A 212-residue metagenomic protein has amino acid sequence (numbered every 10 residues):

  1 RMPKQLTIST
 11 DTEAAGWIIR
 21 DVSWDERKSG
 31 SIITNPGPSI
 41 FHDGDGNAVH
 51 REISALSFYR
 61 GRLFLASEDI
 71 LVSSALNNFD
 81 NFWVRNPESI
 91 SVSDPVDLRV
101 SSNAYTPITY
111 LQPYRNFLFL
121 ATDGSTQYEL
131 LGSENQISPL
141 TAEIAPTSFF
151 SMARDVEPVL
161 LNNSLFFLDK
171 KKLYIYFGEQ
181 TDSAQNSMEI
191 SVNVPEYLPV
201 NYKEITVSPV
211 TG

Functional and structural regions predicted by a protein language model:
R1, R20, R27, R51 (+6 more regions): Arginine residue identity/basic-tract feature
R1-V49: Long, charge-dense tracts
I8-K28, A66-D94, E129-S138: Beta-propeller domains
D11, D21, D25, D43-D45 (+7 more regions): Acidic-enriched, low-complexity/disordered segments with a strong bias for Aspartate over Glutamate
S29-A48, N77-S101, A153-R154: Beta-sheet-rich non-transmembrane sensory/scaffold domains
P36-D69, Y105-L111: Beta-strand-rich domains and repeat architectures in extracellular enzymes and scaffolds, especially beta-propellers
R51-S93, A145-F166: Carboxylate/His-rich catalytic cores and anion/metal-binding grooves
I70, R99-G212: Beta-sheet-dominated scaffold domains
